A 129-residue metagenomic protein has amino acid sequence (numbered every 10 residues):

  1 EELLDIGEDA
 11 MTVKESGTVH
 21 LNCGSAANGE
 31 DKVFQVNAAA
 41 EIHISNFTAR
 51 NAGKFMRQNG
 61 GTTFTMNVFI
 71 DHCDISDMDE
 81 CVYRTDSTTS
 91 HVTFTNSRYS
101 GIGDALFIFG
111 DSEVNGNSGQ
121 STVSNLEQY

Functional and structural regions predicted by a protein language model:
E1-Y129: Extracellular beta-rich repeat passengers
